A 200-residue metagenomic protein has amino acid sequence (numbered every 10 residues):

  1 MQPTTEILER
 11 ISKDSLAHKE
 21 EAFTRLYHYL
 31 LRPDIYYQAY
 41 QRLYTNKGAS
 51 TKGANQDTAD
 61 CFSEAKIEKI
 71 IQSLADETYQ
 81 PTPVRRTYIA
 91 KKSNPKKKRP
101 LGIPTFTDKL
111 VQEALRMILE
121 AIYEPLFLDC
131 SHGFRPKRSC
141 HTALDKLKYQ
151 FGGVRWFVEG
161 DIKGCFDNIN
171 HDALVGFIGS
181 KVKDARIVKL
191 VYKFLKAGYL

Functional and structural regions predicted by a protein language model:
M1-E68: Non-catalytic, polymerase-adjacent accessory regions of viral genome-replication enzymes
T5, T24, P33-Q41, E68 (+6 more regions): Non-catalytic, well-ordered alpha-helical scaffold segments
I7-R10, D14, R42, S73 (+5 more regions): Generic, well-ordered alpha-helical scaffold segments in large soluble proteins
A17-E21, I35-Y36, T45, A49-K52 (+6 more regions): Intrinsically disordered or highly flexible coil/loop and linker segments, enriched in small and charged/polar residues
H28-L31, A59, E120, D167 (+1 more regions): Amphipathic alpha-helical interaction elements
K47-D60, P81-L110, L126-R138, V158-E159 (+2 more regions): Short, conserved non-catalytic motifs in the polymerase core
Q72-K96, F106, L110-I118, D145 (+2 more regions): Reverse-transcriptase-like RNA-dependent polymerase core
Y88, D129-C130, R135-R138, T142-L200: Conserved polymerase palm-domain catalytic core
